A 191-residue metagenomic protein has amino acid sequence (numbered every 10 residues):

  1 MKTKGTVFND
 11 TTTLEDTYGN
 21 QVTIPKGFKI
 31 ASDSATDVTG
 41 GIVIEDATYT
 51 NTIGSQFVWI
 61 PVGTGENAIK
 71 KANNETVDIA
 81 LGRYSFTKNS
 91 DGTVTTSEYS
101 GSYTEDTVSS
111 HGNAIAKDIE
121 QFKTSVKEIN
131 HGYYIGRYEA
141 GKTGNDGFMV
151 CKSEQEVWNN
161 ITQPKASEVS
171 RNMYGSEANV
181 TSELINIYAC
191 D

Functional and structural regions predicted by a protein language model:
M1-K70, S182: GGW-centered surface loops in extracellular recognition modules
D46-S55, N74-T76, A80-D191: Short aromatic-cysteine micro-motif
